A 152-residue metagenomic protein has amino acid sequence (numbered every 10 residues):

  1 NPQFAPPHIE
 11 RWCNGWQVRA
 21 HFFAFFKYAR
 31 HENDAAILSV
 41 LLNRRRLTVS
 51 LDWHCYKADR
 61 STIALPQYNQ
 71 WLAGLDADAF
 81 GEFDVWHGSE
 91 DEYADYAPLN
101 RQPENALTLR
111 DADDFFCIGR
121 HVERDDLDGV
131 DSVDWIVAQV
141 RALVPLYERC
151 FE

Functional and structural regions predicted by a protein language model:
N1, E92-E152: Long, solvent-exposed, polar/charged low-complexity segments
N1-H8, E82, S89, D134: Negatively charged, low-complexity tracts enriched in Asp/Glu with abundant Ser/Thr
F4-L42: Amphipathic, interaction-prone secondary-structure segments
A29-H31, R45, H54-Y56, E123-D125: Generic structural motif
A35-I37, R46, F115: Extracellular structured ligand-interaction cores
L38-V40, V49, I118: Short beta-strand motif preference
L42-T108: Compact, glycine/acidic-enriched structural inserts
